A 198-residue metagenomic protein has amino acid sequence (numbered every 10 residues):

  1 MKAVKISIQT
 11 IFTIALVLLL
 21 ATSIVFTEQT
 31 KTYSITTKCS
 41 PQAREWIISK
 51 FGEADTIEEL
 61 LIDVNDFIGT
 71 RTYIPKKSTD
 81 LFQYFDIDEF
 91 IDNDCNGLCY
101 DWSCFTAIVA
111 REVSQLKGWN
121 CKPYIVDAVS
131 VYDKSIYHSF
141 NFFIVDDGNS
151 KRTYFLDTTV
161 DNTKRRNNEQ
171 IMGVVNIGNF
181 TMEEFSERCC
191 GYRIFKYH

Functional and structural regions predicted by a protein language model:
M1-L16: N-terminal Sec-pathway targeting helices
L19-T32: Membrane-interface motif at the C-terminal end of an N-terminal transmembrane signal
T30-G97: Secondary-structure boundary elements
C99-S103: Short, solvent-exposed, polar/charged sequence segments at loop or secondary-structure edges
C104-N179: Hydrophobic/aromatic-rich core segments of domains that either
I177-H198: Low-complexity, Gly/Ser/Thr/Pro-rich intrinsically disordered linker/tail segments
